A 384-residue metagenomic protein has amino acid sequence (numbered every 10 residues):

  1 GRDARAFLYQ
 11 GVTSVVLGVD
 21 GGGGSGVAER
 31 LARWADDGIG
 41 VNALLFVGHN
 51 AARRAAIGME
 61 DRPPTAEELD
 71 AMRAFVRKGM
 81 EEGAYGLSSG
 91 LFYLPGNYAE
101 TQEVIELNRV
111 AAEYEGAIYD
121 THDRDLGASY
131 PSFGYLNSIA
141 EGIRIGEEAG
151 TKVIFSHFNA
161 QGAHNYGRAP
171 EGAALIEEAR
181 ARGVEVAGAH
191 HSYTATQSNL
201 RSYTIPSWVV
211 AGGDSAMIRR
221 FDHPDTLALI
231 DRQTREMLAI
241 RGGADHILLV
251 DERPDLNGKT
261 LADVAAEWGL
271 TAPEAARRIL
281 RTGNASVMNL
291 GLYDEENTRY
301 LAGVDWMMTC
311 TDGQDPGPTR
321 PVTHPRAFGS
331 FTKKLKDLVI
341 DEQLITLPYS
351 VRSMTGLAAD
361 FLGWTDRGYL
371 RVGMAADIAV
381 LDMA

Functional and structural regions predicted by a protein language model:
G1, D20-G21, F92, D123-D125: Short, ordered loop/turn segments at secondary-structure junctions
G1-G38: Metal-associated gating/positioning segment near the N- to mid-region
R2, T101-E106, Y135-E141, P170-G172 (+1 more regions): Charged helix-capping and loop-helix junction motifs
G11, A43, G83, H122 (+7 more regions): Divalent metal-coordination and catalytic microenvironments
G24, S89-T101: Glycine-rich, proline-tolerant flexible connector loops at the mouths of alpha/beta enzymes
D36-A43, T101-T121, I145-G150: Alpha-helix-loop-beta-strand connector modules within alpha/beta enzyme cores
F46-V47, A51, A55, M59-A66 (+4 more regions): Active-site neighborhoods of metal-dependent hydrolases
A262, V287-T298, E342-V351, A359-A384: Acidic, glycine-enriched loop/beta-strand segments at the rims of small-molecule binding/catalytic pockets
